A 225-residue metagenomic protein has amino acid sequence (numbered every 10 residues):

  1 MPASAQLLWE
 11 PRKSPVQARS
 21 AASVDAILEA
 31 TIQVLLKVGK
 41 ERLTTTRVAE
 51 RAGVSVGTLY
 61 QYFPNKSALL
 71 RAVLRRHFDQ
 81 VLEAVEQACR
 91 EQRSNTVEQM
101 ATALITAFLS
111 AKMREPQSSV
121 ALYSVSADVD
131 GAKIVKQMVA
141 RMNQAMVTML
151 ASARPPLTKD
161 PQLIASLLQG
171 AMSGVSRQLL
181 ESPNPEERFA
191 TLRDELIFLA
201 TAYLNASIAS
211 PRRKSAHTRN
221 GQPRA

Functional and structural regions predicted by a protein language model:
M1-A22, Q33, S207-A225: N-terminal intrinsically disordered/low-complexity leader segments
S23-A30, M142, I164: N-terminal positioning helix adjacent to the helix-turn-helix/winged-helix DNA-binding module
V24, T45, S67, R71 (+6 more regions): Short, structured helix-loop boundary elements
A26, A30, V34-A68, A72: Helix-turn-helix
I27-L35, V81, F108, M172: Short hydrophobic clusters on alpha-helical segments that form packing/core surfaces in small helical domains
R76-V85, Q99-T106, S110-Q117, V129-R154 (+3 more regions): Amphipathic alpha-helical packing segments from all-alpha helical-bundle domains
Q87-R90, A121-V129: Short linear capping/connector segments at secondary-structure termini
S119-V120, S124, A132, A151-L199 (+1 more regions): Hydrophobic/aromatic-rich alpha-helical bundle segments in the mid-to-C-terminal region
